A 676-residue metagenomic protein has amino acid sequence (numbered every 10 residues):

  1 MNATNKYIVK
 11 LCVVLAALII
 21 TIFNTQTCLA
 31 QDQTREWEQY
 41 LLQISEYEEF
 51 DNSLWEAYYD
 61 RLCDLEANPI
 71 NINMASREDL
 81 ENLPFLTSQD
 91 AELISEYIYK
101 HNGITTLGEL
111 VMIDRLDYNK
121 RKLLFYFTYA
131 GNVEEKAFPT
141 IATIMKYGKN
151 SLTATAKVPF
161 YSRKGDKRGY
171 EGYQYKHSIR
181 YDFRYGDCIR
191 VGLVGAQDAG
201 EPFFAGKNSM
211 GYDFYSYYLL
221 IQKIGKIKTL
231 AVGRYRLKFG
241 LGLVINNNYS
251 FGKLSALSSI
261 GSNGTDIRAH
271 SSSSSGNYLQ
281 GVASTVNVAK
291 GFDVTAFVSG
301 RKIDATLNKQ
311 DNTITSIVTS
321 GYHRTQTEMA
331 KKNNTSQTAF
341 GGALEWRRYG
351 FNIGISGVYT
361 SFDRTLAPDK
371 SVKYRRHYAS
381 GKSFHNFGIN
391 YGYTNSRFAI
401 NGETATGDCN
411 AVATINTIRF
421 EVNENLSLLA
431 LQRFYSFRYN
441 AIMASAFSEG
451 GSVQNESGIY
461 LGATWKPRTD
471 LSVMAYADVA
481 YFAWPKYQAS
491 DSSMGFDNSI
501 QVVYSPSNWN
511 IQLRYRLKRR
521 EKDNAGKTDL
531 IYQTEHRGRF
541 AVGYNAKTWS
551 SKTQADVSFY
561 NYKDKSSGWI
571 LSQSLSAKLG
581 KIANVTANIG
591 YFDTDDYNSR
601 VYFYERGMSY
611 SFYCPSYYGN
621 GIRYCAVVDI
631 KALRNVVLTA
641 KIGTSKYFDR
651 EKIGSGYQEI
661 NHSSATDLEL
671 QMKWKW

Functional and structural regions predicted by a protein language model:
L18-T27: C-terminal segment of classical bacterial N-terminal signal peptides
W55-T105, L124-Y129, Q197: Amphipathic, charged-and-aliphatic alpha-helical interface segments that function as noncatalytic docking
T140-K167, F183, D187-L193, L230 (+2 more regions): Transmembrane beta-strand segments of Gram-negative outer membrane beta-barrel proteins
Y170-Q174, N277-L279, N333-P368, R376-W676: Exposed, low-structure sequence patches enriched in small/polar residues
A196-F214, R268-S275, A330-N333, A405-G407 (+1 more regions): Outer-membrane beta-barrel proteins
S209, L241, I245-S273, K302-A330 (+4 more regions): A subset of solvent-exposed loop/turn segments in beta-rich extracellular surface proteins, enriched in glycine
M210-D304, N425-A441, L579-Y597: Outer membrane beta-barrel
